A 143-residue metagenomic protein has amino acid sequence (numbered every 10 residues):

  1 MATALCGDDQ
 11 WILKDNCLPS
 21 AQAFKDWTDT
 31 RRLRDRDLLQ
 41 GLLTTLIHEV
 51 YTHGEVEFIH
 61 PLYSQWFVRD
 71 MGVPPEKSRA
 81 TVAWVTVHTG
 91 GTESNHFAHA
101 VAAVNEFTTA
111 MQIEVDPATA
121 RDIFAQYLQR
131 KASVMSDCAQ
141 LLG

Functional and structural regions predicted by a protein language model:
M1-G143: Non-heme di-metal
